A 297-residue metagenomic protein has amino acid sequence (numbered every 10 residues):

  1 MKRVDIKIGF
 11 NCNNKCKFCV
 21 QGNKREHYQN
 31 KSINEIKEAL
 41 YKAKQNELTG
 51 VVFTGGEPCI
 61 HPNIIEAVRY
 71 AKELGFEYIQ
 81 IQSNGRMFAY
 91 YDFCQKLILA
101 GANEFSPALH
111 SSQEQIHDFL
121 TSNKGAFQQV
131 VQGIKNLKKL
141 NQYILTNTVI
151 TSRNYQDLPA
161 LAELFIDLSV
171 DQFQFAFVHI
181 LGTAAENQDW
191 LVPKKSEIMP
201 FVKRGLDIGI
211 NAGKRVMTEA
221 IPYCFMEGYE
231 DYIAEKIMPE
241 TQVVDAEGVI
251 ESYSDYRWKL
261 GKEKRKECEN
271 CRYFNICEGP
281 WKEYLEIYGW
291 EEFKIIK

Functional and structural regions predicted by a protein language model:
M1-V4, P107, F175, T218-E219: Short glycine/serine/threonine-enriched helix-capping/active-site loop that flanks the nucleotide-sugar donor pocket
K2-E35: Canonical Radical SAM [4Fe-4S] cluster-binding loop centered on the CxxxCxxC motif and its immediate flanking residues
I8-K15, E57, K264-C268, F274: Cysteine-centered iron-sulfur cluster-binding motifs in ferredoxin-type domains/subunits of redox enzymes
N23, G55, S83, L109 (+3 more regions): Residues that line or immediately flank small-molecule/substrate-binding pockets and catalytic motifs
R25-H27, E114-L120, G182-Q188: A short acidic, helix-capping loop that chelates divalent metal ions and anchors anionic groups
I33-V52, H61-F177: Radical SAM/AdoMet-radical enzyme domain recognition
N123-Q128, Q132-K135, K139-Y256: Radical SAM enzyme [4Fe-4S]-AdoMet core and its adjacent flexible, acidic and glycine-rich loops/tails across
E230-K297: Flexible mid-to-C-terminal extensions adjoining Fe-S/redox cofactors in radical SAM and related proteins
